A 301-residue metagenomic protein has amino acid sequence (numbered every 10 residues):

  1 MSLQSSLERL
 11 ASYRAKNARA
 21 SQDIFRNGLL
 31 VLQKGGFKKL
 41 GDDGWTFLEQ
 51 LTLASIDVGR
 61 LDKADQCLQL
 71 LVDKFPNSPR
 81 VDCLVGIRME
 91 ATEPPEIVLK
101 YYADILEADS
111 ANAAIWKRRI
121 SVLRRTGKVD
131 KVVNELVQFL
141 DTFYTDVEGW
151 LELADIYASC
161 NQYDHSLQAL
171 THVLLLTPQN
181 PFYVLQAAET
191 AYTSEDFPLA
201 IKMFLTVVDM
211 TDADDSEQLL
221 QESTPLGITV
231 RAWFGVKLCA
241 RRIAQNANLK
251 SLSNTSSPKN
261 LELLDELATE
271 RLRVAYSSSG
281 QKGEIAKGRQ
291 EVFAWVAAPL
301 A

Functional and structural regions predicted by a protein language model:
M1-K38, G44, Y183-A301: Eukaryotic alpha-helical solenoid repeat scaffolds
F47, R80-D82, A114-I115, G149 (+3 more regions): TPR alpha-solenoid repeat register
Q50-L51, V85, R119, L153 (+2 more regions): Structural register within alpha-helical repeat arrays
T52-S55, M89, L123, Y157 (+2 more regions): Residue at a conserved register position within TPR or TPR-like alpha-solenoid repeats
D57-V58, T92-E93, T126, C160 (+2 more regions): Structural motif corresponding to the intra-repeat A-B loop/turn of tetratricopeptide repeats
L71, D104-I105, Q138-F139, H172-V173 (+1 more regions): Canonical positions in the second alpha-helix
F75-P76, S110, Y144, T177-Q179 (+2 more regions): Short coil turns that delineate tetratricopeptide repeat
